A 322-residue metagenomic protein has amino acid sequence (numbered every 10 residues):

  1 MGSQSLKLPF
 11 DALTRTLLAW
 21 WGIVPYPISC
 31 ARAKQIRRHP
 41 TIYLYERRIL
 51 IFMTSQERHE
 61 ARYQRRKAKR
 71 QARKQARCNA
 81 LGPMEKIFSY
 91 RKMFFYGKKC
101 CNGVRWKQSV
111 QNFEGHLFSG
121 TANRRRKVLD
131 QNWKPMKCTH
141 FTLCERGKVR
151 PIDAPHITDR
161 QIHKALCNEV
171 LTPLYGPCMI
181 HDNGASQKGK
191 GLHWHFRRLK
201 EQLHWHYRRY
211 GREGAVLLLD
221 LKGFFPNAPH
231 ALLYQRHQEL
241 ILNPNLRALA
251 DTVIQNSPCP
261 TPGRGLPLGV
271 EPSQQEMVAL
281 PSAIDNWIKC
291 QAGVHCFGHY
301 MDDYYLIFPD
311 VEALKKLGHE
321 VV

Functional and structural regions predicted by a protein language model:
G2-A122: Non-catalytic, polymerase-adjacent accessory regions of viral genome-replication enzymes
V24, R32, A80-M84, C167-L219 (+1 more regions): Active-site-proximal segment of RNA-dependent polymerases
I36, T41-Y63, K67, P155 (+8 more regions): Right-hand nucleic-acid polymerase module
K99-Q111, L143-D153, I180-D182: Glycine-/proline-rich flexible loop or hinge segments
S109-F113, M136-T142, P177-N183, G211-L218 (+1 more regions): Short coil/turn segments at secondary-structure boundaries
R124-K148, N245-P258: Reverse-transcriptase-like RNA-dependent polymerase core
V149-I180, P262-C290: Conserved pre-motif C helix in the palm subdomain of viral-like polymerases
Q202-M301, Y305-V321: Conserved polymerase palm-domain catalytic core
